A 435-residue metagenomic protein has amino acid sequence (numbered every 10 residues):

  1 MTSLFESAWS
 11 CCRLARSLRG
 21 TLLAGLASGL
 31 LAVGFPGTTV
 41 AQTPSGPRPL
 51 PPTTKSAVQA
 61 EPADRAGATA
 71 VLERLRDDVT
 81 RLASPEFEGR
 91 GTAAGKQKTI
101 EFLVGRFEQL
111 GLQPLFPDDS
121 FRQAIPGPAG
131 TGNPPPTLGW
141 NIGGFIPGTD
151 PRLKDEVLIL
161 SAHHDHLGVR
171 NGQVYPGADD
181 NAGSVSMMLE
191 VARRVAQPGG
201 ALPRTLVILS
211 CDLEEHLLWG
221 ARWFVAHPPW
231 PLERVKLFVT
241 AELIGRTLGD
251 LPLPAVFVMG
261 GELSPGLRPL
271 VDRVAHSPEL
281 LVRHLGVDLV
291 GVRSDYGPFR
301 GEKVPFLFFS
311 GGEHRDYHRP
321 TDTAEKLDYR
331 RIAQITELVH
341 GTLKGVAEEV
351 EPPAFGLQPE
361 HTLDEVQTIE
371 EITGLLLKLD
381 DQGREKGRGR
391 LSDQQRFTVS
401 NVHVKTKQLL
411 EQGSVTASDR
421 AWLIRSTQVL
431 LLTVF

Functional and structural regions predicted by a protein language model:
M1-R16: N-terminal secretory signal peptides that target proteins for export/translocation
S17-G34: Bacterial N-terminal signal peptides
E61-A68, P85-G95, G130-G132, N171-N181 (+4 more regions): Second-shell loop/turn segments in exported
R81, E88-P147: A non-catalytic alpha/beta surface segment that caps or lines the substrate-entry region of metallo-dependent hydrolase
G144, L160-L217, V339: Alpha-helical metal-binding/catalytic segments enriched in His/Glu/Asp
C211-F308, D328-Y329: Metal-dependent peptidase/peptidase-like ectodomains
R315-E365, T433: His/Asp/Glu-rich mid-to-C-terminal helical/loop segments that flank catalytic regions of hydrolases
P353-R425: Acidic, Ser/Thr-rich low-complexity intrinsically disordered segments
